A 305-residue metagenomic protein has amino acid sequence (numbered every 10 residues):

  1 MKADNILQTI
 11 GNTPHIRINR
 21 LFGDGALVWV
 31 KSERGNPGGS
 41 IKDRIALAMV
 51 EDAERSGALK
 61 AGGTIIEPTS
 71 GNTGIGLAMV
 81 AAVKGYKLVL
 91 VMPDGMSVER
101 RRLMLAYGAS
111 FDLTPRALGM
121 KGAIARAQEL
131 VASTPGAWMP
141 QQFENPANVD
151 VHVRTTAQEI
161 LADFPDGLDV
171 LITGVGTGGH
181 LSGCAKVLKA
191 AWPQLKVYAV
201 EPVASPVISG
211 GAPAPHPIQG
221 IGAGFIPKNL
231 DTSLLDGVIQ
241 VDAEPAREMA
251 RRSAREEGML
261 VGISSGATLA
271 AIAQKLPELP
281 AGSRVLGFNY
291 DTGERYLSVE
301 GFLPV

Functional and structural regions predicted by a protein language model:
M1-V305: PLP-dependent amino-acid enzyme catalytic core
